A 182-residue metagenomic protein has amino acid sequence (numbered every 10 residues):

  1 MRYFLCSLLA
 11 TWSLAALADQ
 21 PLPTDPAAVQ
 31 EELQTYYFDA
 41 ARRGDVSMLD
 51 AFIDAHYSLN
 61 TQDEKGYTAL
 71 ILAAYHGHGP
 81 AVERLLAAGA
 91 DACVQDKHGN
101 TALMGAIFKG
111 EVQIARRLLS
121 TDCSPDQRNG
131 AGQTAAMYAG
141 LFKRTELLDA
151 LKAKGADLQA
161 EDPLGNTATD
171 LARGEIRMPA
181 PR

Functional and structural regions predicted by a protein language model:
M48, P80-A81, Q113-I114, E146-L147 (+1 more regions): Conserved ankyrin/ankyrin-like repeat signature
G140-R182: Leucine-rich solenoid repeat scaffolds
